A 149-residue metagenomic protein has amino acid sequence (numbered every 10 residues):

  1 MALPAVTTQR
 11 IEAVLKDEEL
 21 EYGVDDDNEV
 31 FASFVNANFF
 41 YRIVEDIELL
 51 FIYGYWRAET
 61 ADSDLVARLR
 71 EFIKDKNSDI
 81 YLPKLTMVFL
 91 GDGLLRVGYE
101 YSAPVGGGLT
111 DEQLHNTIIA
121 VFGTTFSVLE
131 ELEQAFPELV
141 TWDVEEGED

Functional and structural regions predicted by a protein language model:
M1-V44, V88: Charge-rich, low-complexity N-terminal segments
E29-F31, E48-L50, L95-V97: Hydrophobic residues embedded in beta-strands of well-ordered beta-sheets
V35-A67: Long, continuous compositionally biased terminal/linker segments
W56-E100: Short, internal acidic amphipathic alpha-helical interface segments that mediate docking to partner proteins
Y99, E130-Q134: Glycine-rich and polybasic anion-binding loops at the starts of cofactor/ligand-binding domains
V105-T117: A short acidic/glycine-rich loop-to-helix N-cap element
T117-I118, F122-F126: Helix-rich interaction surfaces within compact, conserved domain-sized segments that mediate assembly or partner
E133-D149: Short, highly charged C-terminal tails/helix-capping segments
